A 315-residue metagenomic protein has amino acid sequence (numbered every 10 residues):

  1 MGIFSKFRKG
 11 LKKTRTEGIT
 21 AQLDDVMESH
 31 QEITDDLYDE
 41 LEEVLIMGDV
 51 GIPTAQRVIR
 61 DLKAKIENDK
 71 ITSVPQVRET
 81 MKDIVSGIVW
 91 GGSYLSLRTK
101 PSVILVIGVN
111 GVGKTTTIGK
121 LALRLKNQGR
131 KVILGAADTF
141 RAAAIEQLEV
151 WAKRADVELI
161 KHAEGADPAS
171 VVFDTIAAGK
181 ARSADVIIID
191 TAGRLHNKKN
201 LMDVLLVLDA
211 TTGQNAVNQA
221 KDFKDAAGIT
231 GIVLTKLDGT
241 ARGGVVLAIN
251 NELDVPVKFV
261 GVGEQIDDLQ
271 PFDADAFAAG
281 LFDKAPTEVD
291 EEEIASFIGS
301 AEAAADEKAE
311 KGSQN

Functional and structural regions predicted by a protein language model:
M1-I19: N-terminal accessory targeting/assembly segments
K6, G18-Q22, E28, G92 (+4 more regions): Residue-level signal for pocket-adjacent positions within structured domains
K13-A137, A144-G165, V171-K180, V186-I189: Primarily NTPase-proximal linker/entry elements flanking Walker-type ATP/GTP-binding cores
I52-T54, R141, D238, I266: Short hydrophobic/aromatic residue motifs in ordered secondary structure
D167-R182, H196-P286: Conserved catalytic-core segment of NTP-binding enzymes
A192-R194: Short glycine-rich anion-binding loops that position phosphate/pyrophosphate groups of nucleotides and phosphorylated
D283-N315: Extended, compositionally biased non-globular segments
